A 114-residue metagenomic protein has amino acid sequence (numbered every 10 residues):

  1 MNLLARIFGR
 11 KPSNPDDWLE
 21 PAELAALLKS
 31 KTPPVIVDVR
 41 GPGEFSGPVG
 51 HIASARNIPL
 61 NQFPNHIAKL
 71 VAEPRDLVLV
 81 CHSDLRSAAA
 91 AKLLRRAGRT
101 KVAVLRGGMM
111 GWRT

Functional and structural regions predicted by a protein language model:
M1-V49: Flexible, polar/low-complexity N-terminal or interdomain linker segments that lie immediately upstream of folded
W18, I36, A55-N57, V102-V104: Conserved beta-strand scaffold positions in the cores of enzyme catalytic domains, especially in NTP/NDP-utilizing
E23-L24, Q62-I67: Short acidic active-site motifs
T32-I36, A53-S54, D76-L77: Short active-site oxyanion
G43, P64, L85: Glycine-rich nucleotide phosphate-binding loop and flanking beta-alpha elements of Rossmann-like dinucleotide-binding
G47-G50, A91-L93: Short amphipathic alpha-helical segments
H51-A53, G98: Short, structured coil segments at secondary-structure junctions
I67-R113: Catalytic cysteine-centered active loop of the rhodanese-like fold, especially the PTP/DSP P-loop
